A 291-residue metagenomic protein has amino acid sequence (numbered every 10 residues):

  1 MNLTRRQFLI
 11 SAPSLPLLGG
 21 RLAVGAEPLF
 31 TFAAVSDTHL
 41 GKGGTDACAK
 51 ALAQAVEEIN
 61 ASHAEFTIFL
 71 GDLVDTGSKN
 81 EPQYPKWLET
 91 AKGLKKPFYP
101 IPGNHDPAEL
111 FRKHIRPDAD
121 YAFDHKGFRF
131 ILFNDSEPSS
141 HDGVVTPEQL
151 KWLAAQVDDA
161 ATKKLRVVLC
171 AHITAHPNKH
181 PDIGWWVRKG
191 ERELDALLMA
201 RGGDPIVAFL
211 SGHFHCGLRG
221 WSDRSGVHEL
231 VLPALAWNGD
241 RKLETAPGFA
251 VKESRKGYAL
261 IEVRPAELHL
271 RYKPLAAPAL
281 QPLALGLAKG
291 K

Functional and structural regions predicted by a protein language model:
M1-G19: N-terminal secretory signal peptides and thylakoid transit peptides that target proteins across membranes
G19, V24-P85: N-terminal active-site segment of His-dependent metallophosphoesterases
A26-A33, F123-I131, R166, D223-V227 (+1 more regions): Beta-strand-turn-beta hairpins that frame and shape the catalytic cleft of phosphate-ester-processing enzymes
D37, D72, G103, H172 (+1 more regions): Active-site glycine-centered loops adjacent to acidic/histidine catalytic or metal-binding residues that shape
A47-C48, K179-V187, L243-P247: Short, flexible/disordered intra-domain loops and linkers
E58-F66, D142-L230: His/acidic metal-ligating clusters that form di-metal
L73-T90, P107-D118, P181-D182, L218-S225: Metal-dependent catalytic neighborhoods of phosphoester/phosphodiester hydrolases
G217-K291: Binuclear metal-dependent phosphoesterase catalytic core
